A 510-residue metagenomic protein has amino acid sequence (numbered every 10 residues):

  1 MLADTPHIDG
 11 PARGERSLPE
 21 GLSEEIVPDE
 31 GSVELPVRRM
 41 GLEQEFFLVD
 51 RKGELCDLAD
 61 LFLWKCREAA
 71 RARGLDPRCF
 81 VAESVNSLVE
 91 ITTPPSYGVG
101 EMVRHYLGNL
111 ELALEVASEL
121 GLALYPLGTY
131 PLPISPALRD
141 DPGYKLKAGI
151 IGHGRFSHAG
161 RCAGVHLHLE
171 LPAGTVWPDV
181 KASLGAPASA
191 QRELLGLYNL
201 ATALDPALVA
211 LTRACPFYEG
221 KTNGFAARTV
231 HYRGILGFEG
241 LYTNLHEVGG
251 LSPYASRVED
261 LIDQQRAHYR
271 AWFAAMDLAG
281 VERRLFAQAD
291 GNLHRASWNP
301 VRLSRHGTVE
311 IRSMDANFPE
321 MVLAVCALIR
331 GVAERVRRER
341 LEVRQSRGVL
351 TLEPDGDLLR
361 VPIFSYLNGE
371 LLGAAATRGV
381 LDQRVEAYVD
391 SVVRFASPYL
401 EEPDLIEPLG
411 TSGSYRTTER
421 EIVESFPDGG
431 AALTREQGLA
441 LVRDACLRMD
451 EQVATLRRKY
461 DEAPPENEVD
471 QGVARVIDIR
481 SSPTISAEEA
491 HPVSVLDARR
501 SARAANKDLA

Functional and structural regions predicted by a protein language model:
L2-R104, G108, L112, V116 (+4 more regions): C-terminal accessory/tail domains of diverse enzymes
Q44, L120-L122, R161-V165: Generic beta-strand structural signal
A82-P95, A159-G174, P178-S183: Residues forming anionic-ligand binding surfaces in small-molecule and nucleic-acid pockets of primarily soluble enzymes
I91, P95, G121-D140: Short, glycine/charge-rich beta-strand/loop segments that flank catalytic centers and engage negatively charged groups
P142-G164: Acidic, His- and aromatic-enriched active-site or binding-groove loops in soluble protein domains that engage sugars
L171-G196, L211-C215, E320: Inter-helical turn/loop segments and adjacent helix faces that build the functional surface of alpha-helical bundle
